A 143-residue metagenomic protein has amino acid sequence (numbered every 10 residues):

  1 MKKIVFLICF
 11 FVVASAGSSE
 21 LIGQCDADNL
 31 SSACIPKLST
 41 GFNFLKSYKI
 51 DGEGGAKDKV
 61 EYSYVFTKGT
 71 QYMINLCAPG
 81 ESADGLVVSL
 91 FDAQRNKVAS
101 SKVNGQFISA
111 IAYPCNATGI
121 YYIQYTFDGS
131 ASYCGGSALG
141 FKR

Functional and structural regions predicted by a protein language model:
I4-G17: Sec-dependent N-terminal signal peptides
V12, D28-N29, K37, G80 (+2 more regions): General secretory precursor processing signal
S15, S31, T40, Y121 (+1 more regions): Secreted/processed peptides and extracellular or luminal domains of membrane proteins
S18-S19, I108: Residue-level signature of transmembrane alpha-helix interfaces in integral membrane proteins
L21-V60: Non-catalytic extracellular/lumenal accessory regions of secreted precursors
D26, K49-Y133, K142-R143: Acidic, Ser/Thr/Pro-rich low-complexity intrinsically disordered segments
F44-L45, G136-A138: Generic preference for hydrophobic/aromatic residues in regular secondary structure cores
